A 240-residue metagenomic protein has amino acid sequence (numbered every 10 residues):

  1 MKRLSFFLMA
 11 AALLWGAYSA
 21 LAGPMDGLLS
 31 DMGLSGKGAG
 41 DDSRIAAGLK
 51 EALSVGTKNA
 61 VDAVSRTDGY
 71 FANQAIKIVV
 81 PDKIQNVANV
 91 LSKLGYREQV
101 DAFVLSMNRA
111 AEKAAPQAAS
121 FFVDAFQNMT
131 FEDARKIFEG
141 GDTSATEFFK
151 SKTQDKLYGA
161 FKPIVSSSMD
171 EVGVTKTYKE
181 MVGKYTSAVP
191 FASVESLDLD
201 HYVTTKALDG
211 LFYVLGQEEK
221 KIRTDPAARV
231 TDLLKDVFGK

Functional and structural regions predicted by a protein language model:
M1-L8, Y18: Bacterial N-terminal signal peptides that target proteins for export
W15-A22: Sec/Tat signal peptide C-region and signal peptidase I cleavage site
P24-S106: N-terminal Sec/ER secretory leader and immediately downstream segment of secreted/extracellular precursors
G27-G33, D200, A207-K240: A cross-kingdom marker for long, charged
A47, E51-D62, D101, K113-P116 (+6 more regions): Hydrophobic alpha-helical segments involved in membrane association or supramolecular assembly
A60, T130, P226: Residue-level signature of catalytic and energy-coupling elements of molecular machines, predominantly ATP/GTP-dependent
Y96-S168: Mid-length scaffold segments of soluble, non-membrane domains
I164-K206: An amphipathic alpha-helical core segment
